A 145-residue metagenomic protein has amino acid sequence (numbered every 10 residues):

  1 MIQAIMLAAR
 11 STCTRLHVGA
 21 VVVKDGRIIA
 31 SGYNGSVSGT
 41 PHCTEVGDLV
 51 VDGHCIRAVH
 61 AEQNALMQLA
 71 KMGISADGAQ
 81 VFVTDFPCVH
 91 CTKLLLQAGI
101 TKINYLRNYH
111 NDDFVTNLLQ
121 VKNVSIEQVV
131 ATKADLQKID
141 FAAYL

Functional and structural regions predicted by a protein language model:
M1-L145: Zinc-dependent deaminase catalytic domain
